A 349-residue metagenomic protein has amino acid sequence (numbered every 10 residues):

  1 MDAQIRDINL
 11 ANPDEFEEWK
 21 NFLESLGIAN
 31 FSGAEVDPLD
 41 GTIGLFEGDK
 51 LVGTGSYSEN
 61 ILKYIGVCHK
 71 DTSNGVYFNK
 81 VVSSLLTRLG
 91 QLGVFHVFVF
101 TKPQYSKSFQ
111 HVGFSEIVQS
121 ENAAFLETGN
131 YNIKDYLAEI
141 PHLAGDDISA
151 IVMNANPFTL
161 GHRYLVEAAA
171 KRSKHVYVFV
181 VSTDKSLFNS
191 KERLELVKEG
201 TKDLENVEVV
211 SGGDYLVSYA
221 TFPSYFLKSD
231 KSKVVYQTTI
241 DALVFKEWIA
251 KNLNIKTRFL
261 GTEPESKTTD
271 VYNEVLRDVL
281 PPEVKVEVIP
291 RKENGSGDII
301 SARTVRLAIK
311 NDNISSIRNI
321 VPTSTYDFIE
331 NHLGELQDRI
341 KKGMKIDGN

Functional and structural regions predicted by a protein language model:
M1-G33: Short amphipathic alpha-helix that is part of the acyltransferase structural core
G33-L39: Short loop/turn motifs at secondary-structure junctions and domain boundaries
D40, L62, D146: Short coil/loop residues immediately preceding or within conserved phosphate-binding loops of NTP-utilizing enzyme
G44, D49-G66: Conserved beta-strand in the GNAT
S56-Y57, T87-L92, F114: Beta-strand-enriched, solvent-exposed domains that form extended recognition/catalytic surfaces
S73-L89, G161-E167: Conserved acetyl-CoA-binding loop-helix of GNAT-fold acetyltransferases
L92, F100-N349: Nucleotidyltransferase catalytic core that binds NTPs
